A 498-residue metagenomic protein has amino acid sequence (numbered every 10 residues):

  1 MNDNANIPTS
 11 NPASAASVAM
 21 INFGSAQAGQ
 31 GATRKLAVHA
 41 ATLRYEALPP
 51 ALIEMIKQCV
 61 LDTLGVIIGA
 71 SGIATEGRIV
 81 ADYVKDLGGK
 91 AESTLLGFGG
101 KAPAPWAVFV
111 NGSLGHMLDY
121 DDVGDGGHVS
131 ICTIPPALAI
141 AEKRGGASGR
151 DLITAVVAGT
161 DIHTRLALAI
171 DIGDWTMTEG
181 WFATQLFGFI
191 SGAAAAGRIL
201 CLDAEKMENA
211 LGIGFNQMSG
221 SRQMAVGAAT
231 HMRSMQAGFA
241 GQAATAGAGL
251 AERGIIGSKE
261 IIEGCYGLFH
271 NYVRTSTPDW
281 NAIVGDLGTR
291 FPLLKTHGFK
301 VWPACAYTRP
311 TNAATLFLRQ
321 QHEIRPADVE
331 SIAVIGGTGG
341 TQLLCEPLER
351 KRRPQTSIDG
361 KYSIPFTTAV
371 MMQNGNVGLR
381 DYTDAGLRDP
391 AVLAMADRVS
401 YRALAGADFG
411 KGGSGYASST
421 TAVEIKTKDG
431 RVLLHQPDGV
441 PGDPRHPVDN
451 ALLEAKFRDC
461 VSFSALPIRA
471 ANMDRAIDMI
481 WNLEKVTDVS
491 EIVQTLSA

Functional and structural regions predicted by a protein language model:
M1-V129, A225, A229-A243, G249-A498: Terminal-appendage/accessory-domain detector
I53, K57, L61, T133 (+3 more regions): Hydrophobic face of alpha-helices
K101-A102, A107-I162, L166: Function-dense linear segments that define catalytic or interfacial modules in macromolecule-processing proteins
G115, C132-P135, A139-K143, I162 (+3 more regions): Short connector loops/turns at beta-strand edges and beta->alpha or beta->beta junctions
I131-A139, F187, S191-A195, A306-A313 (+1 more regions): Short amphipathic alpha-helical face segments that pack within enzyme cores and frequently flank/anchor catalytic
E142-A246, E260-C265: Glycine-rich, mobile lid/loop segments that gate access to catalytic sites or pores
